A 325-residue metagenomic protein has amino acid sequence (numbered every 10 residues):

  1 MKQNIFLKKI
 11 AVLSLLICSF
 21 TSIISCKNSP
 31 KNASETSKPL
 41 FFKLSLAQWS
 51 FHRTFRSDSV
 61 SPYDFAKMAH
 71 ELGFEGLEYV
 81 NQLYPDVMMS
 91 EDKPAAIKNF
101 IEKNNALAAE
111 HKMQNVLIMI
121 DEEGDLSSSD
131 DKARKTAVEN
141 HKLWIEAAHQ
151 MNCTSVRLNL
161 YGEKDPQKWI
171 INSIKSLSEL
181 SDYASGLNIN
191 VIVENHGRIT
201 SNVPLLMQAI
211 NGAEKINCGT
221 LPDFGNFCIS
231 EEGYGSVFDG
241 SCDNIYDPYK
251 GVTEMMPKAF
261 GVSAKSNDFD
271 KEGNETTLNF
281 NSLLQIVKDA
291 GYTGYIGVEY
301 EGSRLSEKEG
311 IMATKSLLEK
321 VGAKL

Functional and structural regions predicted by a protein language model:
K2, F6, S25-L143, H149-Q150 (+10 more regions): N-terminal pre-domain/capping segments
A11-S22: Bacterial N-terminal signal peptides
P39-L40, I171-Q285: Acidic/histidine-rich catalytic cores of soluble enzymes
S50-H52, N81-L83, D121-G124, L160-K164 (+4 more regions): Active-site-proximal loop/turn and secondary-structure-junction residues that shape catalytic pockets, frequently
M113, I189, A290-G294: A short helix->loop->beta-strand "cap" motif at the edges of active sites that frequently abuts
A147-K168, L187-I199: Active-site groove signature of glycoside hydrolases
A259-E272, T293-E307: Active-site clefts of carbohydrate-active enzymes
